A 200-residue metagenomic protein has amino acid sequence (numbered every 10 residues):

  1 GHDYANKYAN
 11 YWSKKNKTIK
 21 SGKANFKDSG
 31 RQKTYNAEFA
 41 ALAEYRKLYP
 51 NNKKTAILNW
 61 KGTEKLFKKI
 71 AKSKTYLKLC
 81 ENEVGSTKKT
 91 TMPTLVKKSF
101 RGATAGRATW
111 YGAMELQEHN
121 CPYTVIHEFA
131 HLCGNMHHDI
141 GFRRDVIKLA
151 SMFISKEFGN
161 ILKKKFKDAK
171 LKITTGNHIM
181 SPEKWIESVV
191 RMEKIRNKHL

Functional and structural regions predicted by a protein language model:
A5-H119, N135-L200: Metalloprotease/metallohydrolase-associated module, dominated by Zn2+-dependent proteases
Y123-N135: Active-site recognition of the HExxH zinc-binding catalytic motif
